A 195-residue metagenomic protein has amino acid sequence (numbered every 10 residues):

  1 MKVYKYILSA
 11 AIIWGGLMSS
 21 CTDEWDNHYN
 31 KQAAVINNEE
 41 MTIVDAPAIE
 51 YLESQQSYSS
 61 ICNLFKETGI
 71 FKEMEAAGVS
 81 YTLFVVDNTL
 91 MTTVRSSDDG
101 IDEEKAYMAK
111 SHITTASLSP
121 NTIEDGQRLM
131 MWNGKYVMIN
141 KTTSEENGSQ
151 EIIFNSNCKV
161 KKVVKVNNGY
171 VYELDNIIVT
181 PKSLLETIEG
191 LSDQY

Functional and structural regions predicted by a protein language model:
M1-C21: Sec-dependent bacterial lipoprotein signal peptides
G16-Y51: Bacterial Sec-dependent N-terminal signal peptides
D26-N30, K162, D175: Pepsin/retropepsin-fold aspartyl endopeptidases
I36-P47, V86-V94, T180-K182: Acidic/histidine-rich, surface-exposed loop or edge segments in extracytoplasmic proteins
A48, L52-E53, K182-Y195: Disulfide-bonded cysteine-rich modules in secreted/extracellular proteins, activating on the conserved Cys frameworks
S57-I123, G169-N176, L191-Y195: Beta-edge loop/turn motif
G100-K162, T187-Q194: Aromatic/histidine-rich interaction motifs
K162-Y170: Extracellular interaction modules
